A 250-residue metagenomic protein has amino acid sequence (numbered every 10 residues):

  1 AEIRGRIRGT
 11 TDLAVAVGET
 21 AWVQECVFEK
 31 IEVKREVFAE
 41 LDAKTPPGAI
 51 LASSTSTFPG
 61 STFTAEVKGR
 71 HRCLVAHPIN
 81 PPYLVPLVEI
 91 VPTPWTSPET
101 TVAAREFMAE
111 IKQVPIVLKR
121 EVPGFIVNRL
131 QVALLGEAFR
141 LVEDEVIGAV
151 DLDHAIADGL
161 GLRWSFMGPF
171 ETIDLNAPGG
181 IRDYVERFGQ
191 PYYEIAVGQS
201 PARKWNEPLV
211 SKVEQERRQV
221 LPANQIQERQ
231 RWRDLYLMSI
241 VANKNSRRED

Functional and structural regions predicted by a protein language model:
A1-E2, E99, I147-A149: A short alpha-helix-loop-beta-strand transition element characteristic of N-terminal alpha/beta dinucleotide-binding
A1-L51, F58-P59: Rossmann-like NAD(P)-binding element
S53-R120, G124-N128: Rossmann-fold dinucleotide-binding core
P82-V91, I111, I116, R120-V146 (+2 more regions): Active-site-proximal catalytic alpha-helix in oxidoreductases
V102, Q113, A149-D250: NAD(P)-dependent Rossmann-like dehydrogenase/reductase catalytic/cofactor-binding core
